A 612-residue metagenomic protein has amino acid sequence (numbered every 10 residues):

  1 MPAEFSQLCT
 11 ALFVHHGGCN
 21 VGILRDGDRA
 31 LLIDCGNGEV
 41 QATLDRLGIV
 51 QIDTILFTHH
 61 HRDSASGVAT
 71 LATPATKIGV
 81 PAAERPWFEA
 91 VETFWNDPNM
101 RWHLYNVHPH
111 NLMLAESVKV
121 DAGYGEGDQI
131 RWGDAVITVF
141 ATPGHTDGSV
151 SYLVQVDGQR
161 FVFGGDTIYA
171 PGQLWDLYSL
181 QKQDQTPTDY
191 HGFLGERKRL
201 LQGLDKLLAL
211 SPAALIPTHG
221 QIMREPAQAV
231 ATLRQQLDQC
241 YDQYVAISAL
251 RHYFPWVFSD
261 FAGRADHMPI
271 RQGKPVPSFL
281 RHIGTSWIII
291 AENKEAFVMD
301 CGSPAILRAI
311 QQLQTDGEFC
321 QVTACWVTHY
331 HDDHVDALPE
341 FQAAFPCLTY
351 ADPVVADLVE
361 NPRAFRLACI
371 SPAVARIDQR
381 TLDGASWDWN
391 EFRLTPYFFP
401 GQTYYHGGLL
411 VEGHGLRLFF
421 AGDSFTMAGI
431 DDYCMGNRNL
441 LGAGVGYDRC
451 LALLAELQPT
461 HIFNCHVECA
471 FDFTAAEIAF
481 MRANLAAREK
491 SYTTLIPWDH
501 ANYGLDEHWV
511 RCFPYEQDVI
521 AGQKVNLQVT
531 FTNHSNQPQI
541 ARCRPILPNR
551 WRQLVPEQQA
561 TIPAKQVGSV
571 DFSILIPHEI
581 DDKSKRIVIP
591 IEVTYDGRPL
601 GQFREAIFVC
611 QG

Functional and structural regions predicted by a protein language model:
P2-L47, S151-G165, Y169-A170, H267-T315 (+1 more regions): Conserved beta-strand hairpin/beta-sheet module of binuclear metal-dependent hydrolase folds, prominently
L12, G38-R131, A305-R308, L313-D388: Active-site HxH/HxHxD metal-binding segment of metal-dependent hydrolases
A30, K119, E126-W132, V136-T232 (+4 more regions): Metallo-beta-lactamase
T93, L177-I288, N293, D448-R542 (+3 more regions): Accessory terminal helices/loops
S303, N533-P538, H578-I580, G597: Short, acidic/polar linear motifs in exposed loop/turn regions
W551-I580: Intrinsically disordered, low-complexity Pro/Gly/Ser/Thr-rich segments with frequent PxxP/GP/PP motifs and embedded
H578-V588: Short glycine/proline/serine/threonine-rich loop/turn segments at secondary-structure transition edges
P599-G612: Short beta-strand elements
